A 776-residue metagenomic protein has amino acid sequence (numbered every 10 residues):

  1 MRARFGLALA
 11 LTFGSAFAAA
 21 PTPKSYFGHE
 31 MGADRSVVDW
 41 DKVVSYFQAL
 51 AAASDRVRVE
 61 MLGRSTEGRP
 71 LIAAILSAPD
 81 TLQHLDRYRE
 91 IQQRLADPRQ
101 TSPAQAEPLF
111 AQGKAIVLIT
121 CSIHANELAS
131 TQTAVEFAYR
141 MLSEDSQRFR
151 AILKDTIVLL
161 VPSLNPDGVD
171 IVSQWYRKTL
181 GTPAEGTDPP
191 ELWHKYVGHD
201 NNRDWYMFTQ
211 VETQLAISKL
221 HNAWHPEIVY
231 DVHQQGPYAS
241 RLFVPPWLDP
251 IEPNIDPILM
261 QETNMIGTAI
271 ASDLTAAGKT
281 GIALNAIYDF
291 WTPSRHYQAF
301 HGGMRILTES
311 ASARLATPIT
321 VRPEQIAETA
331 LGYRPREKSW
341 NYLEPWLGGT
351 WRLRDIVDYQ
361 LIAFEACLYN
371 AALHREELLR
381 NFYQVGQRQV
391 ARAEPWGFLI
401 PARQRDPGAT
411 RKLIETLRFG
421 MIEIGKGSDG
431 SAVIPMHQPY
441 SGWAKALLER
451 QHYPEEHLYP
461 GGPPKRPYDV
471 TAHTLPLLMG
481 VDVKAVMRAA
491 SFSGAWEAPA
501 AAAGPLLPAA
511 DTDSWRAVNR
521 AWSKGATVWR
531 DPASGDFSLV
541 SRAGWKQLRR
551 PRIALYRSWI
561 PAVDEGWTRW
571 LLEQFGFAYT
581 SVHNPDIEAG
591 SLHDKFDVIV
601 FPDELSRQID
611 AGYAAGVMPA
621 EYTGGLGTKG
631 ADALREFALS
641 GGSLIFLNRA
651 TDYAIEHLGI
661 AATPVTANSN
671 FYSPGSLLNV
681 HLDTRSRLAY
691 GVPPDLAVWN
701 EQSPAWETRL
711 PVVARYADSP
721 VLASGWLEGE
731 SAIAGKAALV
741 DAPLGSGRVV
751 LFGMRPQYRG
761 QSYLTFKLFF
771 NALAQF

Functional and structural regions predicted by a protein language model:
M1-L7: Bacterial N-terminal signal peptides that target proteins for export
F13-S15: N-terminal signal peptide c-region/cleavage motif recognized by signal peptidases
A19-I157, V197, R203-D204, T209-V211 (+6 more regions): Intrinsic-disorder/low-complexity accessory segments
A138-M141, D155-R177: Carboxylate/His-rich catalytic cores and anion/metal-binding grooves
V161-N165, Y176, D231-A239, A650: Short, solvent-exposed turn/loop segments enriched in Gly/Ser/Thr/Pro and often Arg
D167-G168, G236-Y238, R314, R607: Feature marks short, surface-exposed loop/turn motifs that line or immediately flank catalytic pockets and channel
V169-H194, G198, S218, P226: Active-site-proximal cap/loop segments of hydrolase catalytic domains
